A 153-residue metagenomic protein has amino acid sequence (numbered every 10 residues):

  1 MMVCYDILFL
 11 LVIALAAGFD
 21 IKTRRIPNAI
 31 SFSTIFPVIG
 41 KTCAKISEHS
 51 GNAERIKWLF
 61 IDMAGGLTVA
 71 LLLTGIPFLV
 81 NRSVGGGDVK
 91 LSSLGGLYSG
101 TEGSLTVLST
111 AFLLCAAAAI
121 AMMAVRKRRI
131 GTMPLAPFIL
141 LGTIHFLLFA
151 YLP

Functional and structural regions predicted by a protein language model:
M1-P153: A membrane-topology feature that recognizes alpha-helical transmembrane segments and their immediate juxtamembrane
